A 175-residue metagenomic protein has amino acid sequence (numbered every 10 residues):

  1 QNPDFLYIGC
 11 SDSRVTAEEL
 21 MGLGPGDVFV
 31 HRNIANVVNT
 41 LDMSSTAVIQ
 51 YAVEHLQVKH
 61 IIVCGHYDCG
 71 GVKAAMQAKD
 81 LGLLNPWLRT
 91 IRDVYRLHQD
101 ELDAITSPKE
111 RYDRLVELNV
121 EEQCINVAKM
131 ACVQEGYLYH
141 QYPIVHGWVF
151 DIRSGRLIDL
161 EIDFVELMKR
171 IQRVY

Functional and structural regions predicted by a protein language model:
Q1-M43: Short, conserved "active-site rim" segments that organize catalytic pockets and cofactor/ligand binding
Q1-N2, A35-K59, G70-Y175: Divalent-metal-activated hydrolytic enzyme cores
F5, L23-G26, V58-G65, E101: Membrane-targeting and insertion segments and their boundary/processing signals
I8-C10, R32, I62-H66, H146-D151: Short beta-strand segments
D12-R14, H66-G71: Gly/Ser/Thr-rich loops at beta-strand to alpha-helix junctions that form or flank small-molecule/cofactor-binding
